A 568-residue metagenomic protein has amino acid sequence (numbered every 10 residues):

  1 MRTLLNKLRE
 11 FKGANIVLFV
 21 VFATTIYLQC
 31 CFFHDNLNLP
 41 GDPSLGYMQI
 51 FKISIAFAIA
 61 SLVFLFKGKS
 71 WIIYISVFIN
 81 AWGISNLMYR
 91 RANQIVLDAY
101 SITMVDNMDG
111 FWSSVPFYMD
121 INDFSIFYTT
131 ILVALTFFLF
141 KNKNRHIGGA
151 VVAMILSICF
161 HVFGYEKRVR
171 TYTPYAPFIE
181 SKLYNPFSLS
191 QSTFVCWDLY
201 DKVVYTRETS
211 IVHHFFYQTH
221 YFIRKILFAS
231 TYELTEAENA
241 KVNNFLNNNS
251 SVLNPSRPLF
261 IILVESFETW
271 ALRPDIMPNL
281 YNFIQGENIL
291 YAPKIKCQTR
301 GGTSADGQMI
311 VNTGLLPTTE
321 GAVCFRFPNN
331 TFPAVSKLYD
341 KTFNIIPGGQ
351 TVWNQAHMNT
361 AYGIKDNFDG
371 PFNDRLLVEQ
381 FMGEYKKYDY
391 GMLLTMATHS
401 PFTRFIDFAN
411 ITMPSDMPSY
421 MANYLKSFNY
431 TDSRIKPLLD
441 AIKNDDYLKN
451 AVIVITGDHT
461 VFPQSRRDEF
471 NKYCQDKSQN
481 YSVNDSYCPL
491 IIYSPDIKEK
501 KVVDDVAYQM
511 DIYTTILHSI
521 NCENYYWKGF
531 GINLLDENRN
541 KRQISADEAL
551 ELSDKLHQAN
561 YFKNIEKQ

Functional and structural regions predicted by a protein language model:
R2-S210: Transmembrane and membrane-interface helices of multi-pass, inner-membrane envelope-modifying transferases
H34, H146, H161, H213-H214 (+6 more regions): Histidine (H) residue identity feature
F64-W71, T173-Y221, K225, P258 (+8 more regions): Short, structured coil/loop segments at alpha-helix boundaries
A92-V105, S114-I126, F216-T219, S304 (+5 more regions): General structural signal for secondary-structure boundaries
M108-W112, P116, L183, V204 (+6 more regions): Generic secondary-structure transition motif, activating predominantly at the C-termini of alpha-helices
M154, I158-V162, V169-R170, F178-T206 (+5 more regions): Feature for exported/extracytoplasmic and membrane-associated proteins, marking the mature portion
R224-N239: Non-catalytic propeptide/linker segments at domain boundaries
T235-Q568: Solvent-exposed soluble domains appended to multi-pass membrane proteins
